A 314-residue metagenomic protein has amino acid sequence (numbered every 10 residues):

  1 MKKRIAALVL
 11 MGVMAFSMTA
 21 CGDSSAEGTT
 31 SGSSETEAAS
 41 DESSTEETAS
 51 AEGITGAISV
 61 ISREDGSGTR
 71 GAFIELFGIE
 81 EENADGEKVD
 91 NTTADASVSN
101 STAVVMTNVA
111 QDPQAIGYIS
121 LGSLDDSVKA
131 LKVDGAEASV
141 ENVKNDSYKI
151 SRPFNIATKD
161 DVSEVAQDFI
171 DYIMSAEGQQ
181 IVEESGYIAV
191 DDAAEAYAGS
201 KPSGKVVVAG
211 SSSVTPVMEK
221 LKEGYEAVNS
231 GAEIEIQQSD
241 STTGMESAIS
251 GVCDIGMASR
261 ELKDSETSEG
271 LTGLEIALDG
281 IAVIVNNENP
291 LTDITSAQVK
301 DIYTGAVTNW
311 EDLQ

Functional and structural regions predicted by a protein language model:
M1-I5, L10: Positively charged n-region of N-terminal signal peptides that target proteins for export
F16-A20: C-terminal motif of bacterial Sec signal peptides marking the signal peptidase cleavage site
G22-Q314: Exported/periplasmic ABC-transporter solute-binding proteins
